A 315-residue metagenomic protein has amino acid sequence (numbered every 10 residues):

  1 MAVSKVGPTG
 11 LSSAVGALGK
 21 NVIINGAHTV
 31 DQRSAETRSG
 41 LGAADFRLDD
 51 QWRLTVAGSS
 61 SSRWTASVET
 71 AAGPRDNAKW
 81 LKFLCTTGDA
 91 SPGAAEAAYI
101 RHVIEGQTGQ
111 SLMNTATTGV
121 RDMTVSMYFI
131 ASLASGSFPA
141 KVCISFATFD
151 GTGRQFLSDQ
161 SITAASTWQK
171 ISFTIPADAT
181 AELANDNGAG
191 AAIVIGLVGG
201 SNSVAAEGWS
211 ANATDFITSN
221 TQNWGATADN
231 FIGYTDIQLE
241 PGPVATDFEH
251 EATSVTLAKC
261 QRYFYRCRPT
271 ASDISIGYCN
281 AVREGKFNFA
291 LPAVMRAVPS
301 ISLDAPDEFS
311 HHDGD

Functional and structural regions predicted by a protein language model:
A2-D315: Extracellular and organelle-lumenal recognition/adhesion modules and their flexible linkers in secreted
